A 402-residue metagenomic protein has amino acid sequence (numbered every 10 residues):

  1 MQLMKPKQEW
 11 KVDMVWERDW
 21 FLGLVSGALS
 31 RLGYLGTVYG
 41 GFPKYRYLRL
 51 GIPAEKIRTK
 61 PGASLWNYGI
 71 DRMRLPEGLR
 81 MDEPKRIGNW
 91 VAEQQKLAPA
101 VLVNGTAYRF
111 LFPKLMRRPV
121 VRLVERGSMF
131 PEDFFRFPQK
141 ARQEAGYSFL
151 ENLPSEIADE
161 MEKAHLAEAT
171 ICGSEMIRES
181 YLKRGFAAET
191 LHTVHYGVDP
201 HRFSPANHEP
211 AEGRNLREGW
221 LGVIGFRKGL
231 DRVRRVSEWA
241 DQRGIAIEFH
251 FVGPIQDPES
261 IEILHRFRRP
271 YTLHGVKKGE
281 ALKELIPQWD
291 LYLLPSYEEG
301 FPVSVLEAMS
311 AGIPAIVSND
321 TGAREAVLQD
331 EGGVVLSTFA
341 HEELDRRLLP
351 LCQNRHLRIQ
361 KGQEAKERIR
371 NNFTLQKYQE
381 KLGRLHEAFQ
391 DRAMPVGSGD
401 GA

Functional and structural regions predicted by a protein language model:
W66-G78, V121-A158: Acceptor-binding helix/loop patch of EC 2.4 sugar-transfer enzymes, predominantly nucleotide-sugar-dependent
M176, G197: Carbohydrate-associated surface elements
N207-K228, R234-E238: Conserved donor-binding/catalytic core segment of Leloir-type glycosyltransferases
L221, R234, E248-I261, G275-V276: Glycosyltransferase donor-sugar binding loop
S260-E280: Nucleotide-activated donor-binding/catalytic signature segment of Leloir-type glycosyltransferases, i.e., the conserved
Y297: Aromatic "clamp/platform" in nucleotide-sugar-dependent glycosyltransferases that forms part of the donor/acceptor
P314-V317: Short hydrophobic beta-strand element within catalytic cores of glycosyltransferases and related nucleotide-activated
Q329-D330, V334-H341, P350-R355: Conserved acidic donor-binding segment of nucleotide-sugar-dependent glycosyltransferases
